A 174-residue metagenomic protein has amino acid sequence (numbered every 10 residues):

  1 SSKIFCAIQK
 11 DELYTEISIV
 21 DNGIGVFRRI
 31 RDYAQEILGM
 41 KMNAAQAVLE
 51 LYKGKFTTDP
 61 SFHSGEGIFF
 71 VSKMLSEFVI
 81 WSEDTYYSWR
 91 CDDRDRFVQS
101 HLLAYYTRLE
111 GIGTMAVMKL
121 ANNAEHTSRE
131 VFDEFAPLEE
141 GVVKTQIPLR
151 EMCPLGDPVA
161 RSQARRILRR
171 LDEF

Functional and structural regions predicted by a protein language model:
S1, L51, K55, I167-L171: Hydrophobic, Leu/Ile/Phe/Ala-enriched alpha-helical segments that form helix-helix packing faces
S1-E12, S72-M74, E173-F174: Conserved ATP-binding N-box helix of the HATPase_c
E12, H63, E110-G111: A generic fold-level signal
L13-I17, T114: Short beta-strand element(s) in the Bergerat
D21: Acidic ATP/Mg2+-coordinating residue in the GHKL
I24-L102: Flexible ATP-lid and adjacent glycine-rich G1/G2 motifs of the Bergerat
F69-A160: GHKL-type ATPase core
C153-E173: A short, well-ordered alpha-helical element
